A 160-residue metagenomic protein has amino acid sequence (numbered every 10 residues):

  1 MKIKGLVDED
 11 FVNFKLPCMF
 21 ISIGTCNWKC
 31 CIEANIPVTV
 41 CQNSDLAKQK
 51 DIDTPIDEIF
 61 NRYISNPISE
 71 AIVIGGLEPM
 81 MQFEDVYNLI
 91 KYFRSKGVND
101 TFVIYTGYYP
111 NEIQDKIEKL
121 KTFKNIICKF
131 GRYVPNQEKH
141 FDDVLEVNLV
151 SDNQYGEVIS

Functional and structural regions predicted by a protein language model:
K4-L6, F11-T54: Canonical Radical SAM [4Fe-4S] cluster-binding loop centered on the CxxxCxxC motif and its immediate flanking residues
F14-K15, I64-I68, K121-F123: Flexible, charged surface loops at secondary-structure boundaries
C18-F20, A71-V73, T101-V103, I127: Structural preference for beta-strand elements that scaffold enzyme active sites
I23, G76, I104-T106, R132: A cross-domain feature marking catalytic cores of carbohydrate-active enzymes and several ubiquitous metabolic/repair
P37, I68, V98, F123-K124: Short loop/turn motifs at secondary-structure junctions
S44-N61, M80-T122: Canonical radical SAM enzyme core domain
I68-K96, F130-V134, E138-I159: Conserved glycine-rich "GG(E/T)P / GGGxP" loop and the immediately following alpha-helix in the radical SAM core
I117-Q137: Short, hydrophobic/π-rich interface segment
